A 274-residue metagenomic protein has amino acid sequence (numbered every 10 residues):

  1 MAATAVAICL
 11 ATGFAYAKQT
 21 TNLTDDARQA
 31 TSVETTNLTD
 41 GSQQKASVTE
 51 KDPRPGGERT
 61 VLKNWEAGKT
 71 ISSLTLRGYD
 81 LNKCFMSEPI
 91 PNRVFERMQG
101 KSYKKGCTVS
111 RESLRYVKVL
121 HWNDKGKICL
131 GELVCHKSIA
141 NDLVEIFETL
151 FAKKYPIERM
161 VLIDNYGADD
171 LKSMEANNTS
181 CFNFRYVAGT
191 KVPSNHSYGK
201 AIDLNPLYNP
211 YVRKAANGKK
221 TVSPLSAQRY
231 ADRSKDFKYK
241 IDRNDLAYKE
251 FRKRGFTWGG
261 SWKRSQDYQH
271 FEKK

Functional and structural regions predicted by a protein language model:
A3-T12: Bacterial N-terminal signal peptides
A15-A17: Boundary at the C-terminal end of the N-terminal hydrophobic targeting segment
T20-S42: Long, intrinsically disordered low-complexity tandem-repeat segments
D40-W122: N-terminal module-boundary/linker segments of secreted carbohydrate-active enzymes
E50-W65, Y186-P193, Y198-K274: Catalytic cores and adjacent binding grooves of peptidoglycan-active enzymes
V109-M174: Active-site acidic/histidine clusters and adjacent loop/turn architecture that either coordinate catalytic ions
P156-K200, P206-Y211: Active-site-adjacent loop/helix surface patches within enzyme catalytic domains that shape the substrate-binding cleft
